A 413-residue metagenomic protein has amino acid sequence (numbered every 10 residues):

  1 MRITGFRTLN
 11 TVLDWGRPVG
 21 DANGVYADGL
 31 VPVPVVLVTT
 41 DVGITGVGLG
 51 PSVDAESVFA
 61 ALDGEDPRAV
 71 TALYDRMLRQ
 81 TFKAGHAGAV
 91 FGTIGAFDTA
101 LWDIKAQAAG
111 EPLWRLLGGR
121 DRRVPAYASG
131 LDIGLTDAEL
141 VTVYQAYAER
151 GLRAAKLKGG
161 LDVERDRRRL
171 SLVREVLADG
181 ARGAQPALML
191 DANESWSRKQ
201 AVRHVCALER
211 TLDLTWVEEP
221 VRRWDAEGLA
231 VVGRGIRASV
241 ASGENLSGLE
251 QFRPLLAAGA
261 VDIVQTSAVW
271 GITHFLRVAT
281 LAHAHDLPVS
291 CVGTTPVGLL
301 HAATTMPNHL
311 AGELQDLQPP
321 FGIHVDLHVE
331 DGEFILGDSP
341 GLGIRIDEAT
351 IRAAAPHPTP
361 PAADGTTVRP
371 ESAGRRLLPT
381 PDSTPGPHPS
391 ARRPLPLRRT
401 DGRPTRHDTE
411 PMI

Functional and structural regions predicted by a protein language model:
R2-P18, G24-V25, L30-V33, T294-I413: Flexible C-terminal active-site loop/helix
I3, G43, F97, G110 (+6 more regions): Conserved, mostly hydrophobic/aromatic
G5, L9, V38-A109, R376-D382 (+4 more regions): Metal- or metallocofactor-binding catalytic centers and their adjacent structured scaffolds across diverse enzyme
E56, R253-A257, H274-A279, G298-N308 (+1 more regions): Histidine/acidic-residue-rich catalytic or RNA/ligand-binding cores of hydrolases and nuclease-related proteins
A84, A109-D132, R169, Q185-P186: N-terminal small/glycine-rich loop or linker at the start of catalytic domains across soluble metabolic enzymes
R123-E139, K158-G160, A192-R198, A241: Active-site mouth loops of central-metabolism enzymes
A146-A155: Catalytic domains of carbohydrate-active enzymes, especially glycoside hydrolases
L157, E164-C291: Catalytic core of soluble alpha/beta enzymes
